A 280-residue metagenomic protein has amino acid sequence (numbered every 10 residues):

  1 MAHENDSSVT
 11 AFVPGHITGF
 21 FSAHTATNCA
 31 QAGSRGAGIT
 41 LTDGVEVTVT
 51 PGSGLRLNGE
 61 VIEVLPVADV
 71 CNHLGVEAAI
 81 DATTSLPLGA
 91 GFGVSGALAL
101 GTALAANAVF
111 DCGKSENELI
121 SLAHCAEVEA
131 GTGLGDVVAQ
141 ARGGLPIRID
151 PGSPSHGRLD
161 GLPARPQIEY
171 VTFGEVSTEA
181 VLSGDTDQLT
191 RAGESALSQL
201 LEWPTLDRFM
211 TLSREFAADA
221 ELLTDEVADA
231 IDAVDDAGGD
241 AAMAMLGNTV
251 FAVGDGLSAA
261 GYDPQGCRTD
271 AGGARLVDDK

Functional and structural regions predicted by a protein language model:
M1-L86, Q265-K280: ATP-binding N-lobe of GHMP and related small-molecule kinases
A2-N5, A11-V13, C29-A30, G38-L41 (+5 more regions): Solvent-exposed alpha-helices and their adjacent loops that cap or buttress functional pockets in soluble metabolic
S22, T50, Q140-R142, P146-D150 (+1 more regions): Short beta-strand-to-turn element immediately C-terminal to the catalytic PLP-Schiff-base lysine in fold type I
G75-L86, A123-A126, V227-D235: Short, hydrophobic/aliphatic alpha-helical segments
F92-N117: DPxDG-like acidic metal-binding loop motif
E116-L162: Alpha/beta catalytic cores of group-transfer enzymes, especially the acyltransferase/condensing modules of polyketide
H156-K280: C-terminal nucleotide
